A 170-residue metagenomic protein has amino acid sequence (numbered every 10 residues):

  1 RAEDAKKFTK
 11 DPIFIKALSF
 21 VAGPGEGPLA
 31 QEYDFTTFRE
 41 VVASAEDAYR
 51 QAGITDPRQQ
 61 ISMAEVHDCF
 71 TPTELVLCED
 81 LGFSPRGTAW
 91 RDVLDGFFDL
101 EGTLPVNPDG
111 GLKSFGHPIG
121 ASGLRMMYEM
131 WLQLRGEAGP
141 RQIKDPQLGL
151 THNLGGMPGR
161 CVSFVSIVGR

Functional and structural regions predicted by a protein language model:
R1-A2, F115-A138: Active-site-proximal alpha-helical scaffold in enzymes
R1-D47, D95-D109, Y128, Q142-L148 (+2 more regions): Condensing-enzyme catalytic core mediating Claisen C-C bond formation in acyl metabolism
L18-V21, S62-T71, L112: A short beta-alpha structural unit
G25-E32, H67-W90, P118, M157-F164: Short glycine/threonine-rich loop-to-helix capping motif typified by GTGT followed within a few residues by an Asp-Pro
T37, V41, F70-T73, G120-M126: Catalytic-loop motifs flanking and including active-site residues across diverse enzymes
S44-Q60, A138: Phosphate/pyrophosphate-binding loops at sites that engage ATP/ADP/AMP, CoA/4′-phosphopantetheine, polyphosphate
S62-C69, Q147-G155: A glycine-rich phosphate-binding loop feature that marks nucleotide/adenosyl-phosphate handling sites
S84-G96, A138-K144: A glycine-biased, small/acidic residue-tolerant capping/turn segment at secondary-structure junctions
